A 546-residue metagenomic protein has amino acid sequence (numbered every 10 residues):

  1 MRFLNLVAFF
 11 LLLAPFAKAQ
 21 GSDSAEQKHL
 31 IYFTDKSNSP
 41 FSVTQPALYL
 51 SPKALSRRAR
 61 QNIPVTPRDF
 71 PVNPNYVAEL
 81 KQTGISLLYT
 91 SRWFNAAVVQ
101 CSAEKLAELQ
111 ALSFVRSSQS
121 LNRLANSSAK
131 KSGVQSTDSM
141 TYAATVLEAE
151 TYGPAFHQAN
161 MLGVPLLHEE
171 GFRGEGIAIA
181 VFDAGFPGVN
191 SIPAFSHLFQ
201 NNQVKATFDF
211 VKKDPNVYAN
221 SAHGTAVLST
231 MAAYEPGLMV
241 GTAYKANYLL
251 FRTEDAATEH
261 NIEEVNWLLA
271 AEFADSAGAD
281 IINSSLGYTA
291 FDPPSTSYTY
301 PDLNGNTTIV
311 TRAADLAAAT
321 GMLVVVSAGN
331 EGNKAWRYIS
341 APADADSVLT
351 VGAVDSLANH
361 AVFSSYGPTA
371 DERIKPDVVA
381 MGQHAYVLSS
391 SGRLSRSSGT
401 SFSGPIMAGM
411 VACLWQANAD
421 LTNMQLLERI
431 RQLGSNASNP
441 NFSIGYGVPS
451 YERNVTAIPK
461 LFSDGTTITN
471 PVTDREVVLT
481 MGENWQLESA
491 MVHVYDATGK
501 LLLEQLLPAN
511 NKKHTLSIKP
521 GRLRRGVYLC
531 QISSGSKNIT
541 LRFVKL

Functional and structural regions predicted by a protein language model:
M1-A25, I458: Bacterial Sec-dependent N-terminal signal peptides
Q20, Y89-S91, K105-L106, K130-V181 (+5 more regions): N-terminal domain-start motif of subtilase-like serine proteases
G21-S139: Inhibitory N-terminal propeptides of secreted protease zymogens
D23-S24, V43, A155, P165-F208 (+8 more regions): Subtilisin-like serine protease catalytic core
H168, E175, Y234-G237, L250-D344 (+4 more regions): Substrate-binding/access-modulating region of protease and related hydrolase catalytic domains
D183, A343-Q416: Extracellular S/T/G-rich loop segment that most often corresponds to the catalytic His/Ser-adjacent loop
L433, F442-A457: Catalytic cores of secreted or luminal carbohydrate-active enzymes
F462-I468, T473-L546: C-terminal outer-membrane/trafficking sorting elements
